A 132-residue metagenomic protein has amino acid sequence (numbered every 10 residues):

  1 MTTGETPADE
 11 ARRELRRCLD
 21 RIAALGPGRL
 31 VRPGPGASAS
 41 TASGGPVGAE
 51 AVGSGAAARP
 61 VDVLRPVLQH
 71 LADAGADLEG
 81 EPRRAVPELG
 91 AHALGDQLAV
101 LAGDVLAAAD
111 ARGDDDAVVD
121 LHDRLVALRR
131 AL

Functional and structural regions predicted by a protein language model:
M1-D62, H122-L125, R129: Short terminal alpha-helical segments
L19, A23, Q69-A72, A76 (+3 more regions): Alpha-helical repeat scaffolds in large eukaryotic proteins
A57, V61-G75: Extended, amphipathic alpha-helical segments that serve as helical scaffolds
H70-E88: Short, solvent-exposed, charged loop/turn and helix-capping segments that join or cap alpha-helices on peripheral
L89-Q97: Short, well-ordered alpha-helical segments that carry or flank key catalytic/ligand-binding motifs at enzyme/regulatory
D96-L132: Amphipathic alpha-helical binding modules
